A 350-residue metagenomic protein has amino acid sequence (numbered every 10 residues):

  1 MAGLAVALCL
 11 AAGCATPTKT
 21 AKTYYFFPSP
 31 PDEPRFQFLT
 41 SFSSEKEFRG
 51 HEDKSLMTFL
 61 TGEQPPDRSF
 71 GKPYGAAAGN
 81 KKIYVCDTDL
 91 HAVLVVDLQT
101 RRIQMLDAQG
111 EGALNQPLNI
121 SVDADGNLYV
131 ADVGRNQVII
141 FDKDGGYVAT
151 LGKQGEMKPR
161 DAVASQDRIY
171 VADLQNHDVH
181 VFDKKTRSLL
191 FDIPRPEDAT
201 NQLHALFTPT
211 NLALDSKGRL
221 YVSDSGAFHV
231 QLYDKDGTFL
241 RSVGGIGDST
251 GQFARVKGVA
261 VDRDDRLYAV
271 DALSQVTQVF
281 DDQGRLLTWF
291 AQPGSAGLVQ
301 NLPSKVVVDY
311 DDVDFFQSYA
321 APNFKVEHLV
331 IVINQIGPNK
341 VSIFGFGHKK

Functional and structural regions predicted by a protein language model:
A2-A11: Bacterial N-terminal signal peptides
C14-K350: Eukaryotic scaffold repeat domains enriched in small/polar residues
